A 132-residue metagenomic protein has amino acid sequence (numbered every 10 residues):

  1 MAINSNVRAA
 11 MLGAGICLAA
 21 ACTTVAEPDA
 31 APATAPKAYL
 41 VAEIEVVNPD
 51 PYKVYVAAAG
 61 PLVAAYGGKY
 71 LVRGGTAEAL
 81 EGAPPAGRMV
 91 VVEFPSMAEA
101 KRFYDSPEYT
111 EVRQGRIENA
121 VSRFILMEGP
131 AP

Functional and structural regions predicted by a protein language model:
M1-A14: Bacterial N-terminal signal peptides that target proteins for export
N6-A9, A19, Y39: Intrinsically disordered, low-complexity repeat segments enriched in small/polar residues
G15, I44, P95, A120-R123: Enrichment for repetitive, rod-forming helical segments
G15-C22: Hydrophobic h-region of N-terminal signal peptides that target proteins for export in Gram-negative bacteria
C22-R102, E128-P132: Short S/T/G/P-rich N-terminal loop/turn motif that feeds into the first structured element of a domain
V56, Y104, R113-R116: Short, flexible helix/strand-to-coil boundary loops that buttress conserved ligand/catalytic motifs in alpha/beta
A65, Y109-L126: Short arginine-rich
